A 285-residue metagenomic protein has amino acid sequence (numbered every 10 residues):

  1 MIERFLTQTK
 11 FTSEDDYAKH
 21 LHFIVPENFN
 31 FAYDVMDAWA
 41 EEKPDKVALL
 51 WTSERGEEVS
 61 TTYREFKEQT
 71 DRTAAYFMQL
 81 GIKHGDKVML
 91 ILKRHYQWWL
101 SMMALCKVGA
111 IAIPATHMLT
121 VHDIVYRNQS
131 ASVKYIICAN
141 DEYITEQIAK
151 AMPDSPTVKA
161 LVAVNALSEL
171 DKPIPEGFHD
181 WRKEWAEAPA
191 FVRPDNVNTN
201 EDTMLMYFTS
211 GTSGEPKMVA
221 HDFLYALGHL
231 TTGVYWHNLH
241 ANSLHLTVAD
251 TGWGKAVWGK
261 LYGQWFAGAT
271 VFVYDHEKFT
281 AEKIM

Functional and structural regions predicted by a protein language model:
M1-T61, E65-M78, D154-S155, L167-E176 (+3 more regions): N-lobe entry segment of adenylate-forming
Q8, L92-K93, S101, A110-N128 (+3 more regions): ATP-dependent adenylate-forming carboxylate-activation enzymes
D37, M78, Y96-T116, I124-V125 (+3 more regions): Hydrophobic alpha-helical segments in the ANL/AMP-binding
P44-V47, V162-S168, E176-F208, E215 (+1 more regions): Conserved pre-ATP/AMP-binding loop-to-beta segment of ANL
D45, L49-M103, T120-V125, G177 (+2 more regions): Conserved AMP-binding/adenylate-forming core of the ANL superfamily
V59-R64, N196, M204-G228: Conserved AMP-binding A3 loop
M103, K107-K183: Structural core segment of the AMP-binding/adenylate-forming
L227-L244, T251-M285: Conserved AMP-binding/adenylation subdomain of ANL enzymes
